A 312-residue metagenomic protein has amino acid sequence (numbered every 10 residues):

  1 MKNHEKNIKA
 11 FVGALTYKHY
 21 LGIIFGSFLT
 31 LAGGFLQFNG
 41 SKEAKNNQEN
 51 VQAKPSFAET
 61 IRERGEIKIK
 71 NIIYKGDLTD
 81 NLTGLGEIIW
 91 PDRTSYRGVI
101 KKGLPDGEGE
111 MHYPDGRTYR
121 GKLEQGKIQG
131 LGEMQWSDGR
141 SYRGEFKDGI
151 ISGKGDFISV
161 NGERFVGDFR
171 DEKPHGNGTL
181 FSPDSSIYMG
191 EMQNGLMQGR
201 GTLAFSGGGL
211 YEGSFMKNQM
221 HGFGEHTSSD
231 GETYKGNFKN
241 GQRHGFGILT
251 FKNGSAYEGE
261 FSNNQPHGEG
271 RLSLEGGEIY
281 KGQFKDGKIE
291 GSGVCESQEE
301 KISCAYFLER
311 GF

Functional and structural regions predicted by a protein language model:
M1-N47: Hydrophobic, helix-forming membrane-interacting segments
N3-A10, E43-V51, K102, D148 (+5 more regions): N-terminal cationic leader/targeting segments used for protein routing and processing
F11, F25-F28, F38, F146 (+4 more regions): Aromatic (phenylalanine/tyrosine) cluster motif
N46-E108: N-terminal segments that cap or nucleate solenoid repeat domains
P55-A58, I67, N71-I72, I89 (+6 more regions): Intrinsically disordered, acidic/Ser/Pro-rich low-complexity regions proximal to membranes in membrane-associated
I73-T83, S95-D106, T118-Q129, S141-S152 (+7 more regions): Conserved anchor residues at repeat-unit boundaries in beta-strand-based tandem repeats, strongest for the MORN repeat
E87, E110, E133-Q135, D156 (+6 more regions): Extracellular beta-strand solenoid repeats
